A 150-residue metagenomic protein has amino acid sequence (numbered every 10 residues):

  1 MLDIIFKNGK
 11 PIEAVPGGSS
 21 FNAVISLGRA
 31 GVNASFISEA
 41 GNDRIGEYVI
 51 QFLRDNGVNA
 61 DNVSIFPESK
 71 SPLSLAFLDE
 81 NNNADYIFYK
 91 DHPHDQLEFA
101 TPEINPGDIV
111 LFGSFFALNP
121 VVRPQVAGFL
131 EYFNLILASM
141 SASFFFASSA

Functional and structural regions predicted by a protein language model:
M1-N59: Glycine-rich phosphate/adenosyl-contacting loop at the front of the ribokinase-like
G31-N33, S71, N82-A84, P106-G107: Short coil/turn connectors at secondary-structure junctions
I37-E39, A76, F112-G113: Short hydrophobic segments within beta-strands
G41-N42, P67, F144: Conserved beta-strand edge residues that scaffold enzyme active sites
G46-E47, S71-L73, A147: Short Asp/Glu-rich motifs
Q51-S69, F77-D79: A glycine-rich helix N-cap at a beta->alpha junction
F52, N83-A150: Ribokinase/PfkB-type carbohydrate-kinase core domain
